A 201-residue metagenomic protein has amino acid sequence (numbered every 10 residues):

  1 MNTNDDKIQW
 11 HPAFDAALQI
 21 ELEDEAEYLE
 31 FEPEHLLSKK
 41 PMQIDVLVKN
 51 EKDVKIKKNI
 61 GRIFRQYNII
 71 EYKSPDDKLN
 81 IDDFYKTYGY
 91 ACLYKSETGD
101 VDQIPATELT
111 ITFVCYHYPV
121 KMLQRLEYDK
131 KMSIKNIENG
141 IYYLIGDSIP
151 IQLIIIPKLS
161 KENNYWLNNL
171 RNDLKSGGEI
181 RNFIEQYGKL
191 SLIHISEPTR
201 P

Functional and structural regions predicted by a protein language model:
M1-S196, R200: Elongated, amphipathic alpha-helical interaction scaffolds
